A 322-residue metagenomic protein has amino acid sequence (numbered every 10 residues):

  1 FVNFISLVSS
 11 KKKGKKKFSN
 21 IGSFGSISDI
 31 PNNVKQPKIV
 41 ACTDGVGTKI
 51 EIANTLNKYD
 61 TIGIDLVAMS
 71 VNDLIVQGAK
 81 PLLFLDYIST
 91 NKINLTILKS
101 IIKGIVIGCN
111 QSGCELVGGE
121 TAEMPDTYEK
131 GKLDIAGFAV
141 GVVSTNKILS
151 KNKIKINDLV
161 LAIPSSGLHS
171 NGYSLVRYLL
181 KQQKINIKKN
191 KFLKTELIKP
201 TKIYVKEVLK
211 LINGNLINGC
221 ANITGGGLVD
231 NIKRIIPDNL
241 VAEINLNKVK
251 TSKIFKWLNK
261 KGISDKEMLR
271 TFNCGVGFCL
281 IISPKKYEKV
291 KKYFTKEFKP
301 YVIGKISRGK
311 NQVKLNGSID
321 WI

Functional and structural regions predicted by a protein language model:
F1-I75, G113, P125, K155 (+2 more regions): N-terminal glycine-rich phosphate/pyrophosphate-binding loops that anchor nucleotide-derived ligands and cofactors
L7, I97-S112, Y128-L133, N186-I198 (+1 more regions): Glycine-/charge-enriched secondary-structure boundary and capping motifs
K16-K17, S28-P31, N72-D73, V106 (+5 more regions): A generic local secondary-structure boundary/capping motif
K17-N20, V40-C42, L83-F84, E115-E120 (+4 more regions): General beta-strand structural signal in soluble alpha/beta enzymes
G45-G47, Y87-L95, E120-D126, G141-S144 (+3 more regions): Acidic, glycine-rich active-site loops and adjacent beta-strand->loop/helix elements that engage anionic groups
N57-D134: A glycine-rich phosphate/pyrophosphate-binding beta-strand-loop-alpha-helix module
P125, E129-N186: Phosphate/diphosphate-binding glycine-rich loops and adjacent basic-rich segments that engage nucleotide
